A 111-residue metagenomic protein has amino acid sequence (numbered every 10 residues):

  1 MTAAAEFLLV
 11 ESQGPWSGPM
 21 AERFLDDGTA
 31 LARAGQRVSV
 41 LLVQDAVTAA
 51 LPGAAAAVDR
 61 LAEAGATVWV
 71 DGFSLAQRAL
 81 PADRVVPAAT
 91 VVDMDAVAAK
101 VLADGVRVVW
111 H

Functional and structural regions predicted by a protein language model:
A3, F7-E22, V43-A50: Short, glycine-rich nucleotide/cofactor-binding loops
E6, Q36-S39, T67: Residues at the starts of beta-strands that form the adenosine-phosphate
P19-A34, V40: Histidine-anchored nucleotide/phosphate-binding helix
E22-D26, P52-A57: Charged helix-capping and loop-helix junction motifs
A32, A62, L102: Anion (oxyanion) recognition and catalysis
L42, V70, V109-H111: General beta-strand structural signal in soluble alpha/beta enzymes
A54-R84: A glycine-rich helix N-cap at a beta->alpha junction
L80-H111: C-terminal structural segments of small proteins and small subunits
